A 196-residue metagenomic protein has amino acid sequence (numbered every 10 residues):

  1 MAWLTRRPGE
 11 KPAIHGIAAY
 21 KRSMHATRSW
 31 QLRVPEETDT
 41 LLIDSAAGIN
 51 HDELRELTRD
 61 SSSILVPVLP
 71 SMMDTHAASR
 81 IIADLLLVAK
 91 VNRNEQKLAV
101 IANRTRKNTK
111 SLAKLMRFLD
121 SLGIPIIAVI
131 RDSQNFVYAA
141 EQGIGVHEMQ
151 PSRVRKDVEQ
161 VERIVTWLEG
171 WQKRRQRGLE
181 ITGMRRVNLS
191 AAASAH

Functional and structural regions predicted by a protein language model:
M1-H51, R59, E141-I144: P-loop/Walker-type NTP enzyme "switch/lid" segment
I43, V66, V100-A102: Structural beta-sheet core signal
D52-M72: Inter-motif core of Ras-like GTPase G domains
H76-K97, N103-R104: Conserved C-terminal guanine-recognition region of P-loop GTPase G domains, centered on the G4
R106-K107, M116-H147: Beta-strand-loop-alpha "switch" segments that mediate conformational coupling across diverse proteins
Y138-D157, E162: Inter-lobe coupling/hinge region of RecA-like P-loop helicase motors
K173-H196: P-loop NTP-binding site
